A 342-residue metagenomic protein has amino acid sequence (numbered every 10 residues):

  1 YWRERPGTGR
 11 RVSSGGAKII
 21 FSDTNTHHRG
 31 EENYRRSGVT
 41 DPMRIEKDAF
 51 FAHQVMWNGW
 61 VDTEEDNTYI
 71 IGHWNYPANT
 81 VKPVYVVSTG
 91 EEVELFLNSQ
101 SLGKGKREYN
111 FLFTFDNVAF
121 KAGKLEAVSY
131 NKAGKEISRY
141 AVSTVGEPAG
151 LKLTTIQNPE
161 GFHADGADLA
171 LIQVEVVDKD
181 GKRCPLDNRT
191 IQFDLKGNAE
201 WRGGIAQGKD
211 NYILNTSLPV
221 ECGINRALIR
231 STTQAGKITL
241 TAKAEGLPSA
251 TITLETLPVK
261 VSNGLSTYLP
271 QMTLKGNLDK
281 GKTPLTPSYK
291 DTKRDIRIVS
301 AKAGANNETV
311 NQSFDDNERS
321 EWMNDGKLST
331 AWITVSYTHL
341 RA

Functional and structural regions predicted by a protein language model:
Y1-K106, F113-E136: Extended substrate-binding grooves/exosites of carbohydrate-active enzymes
V86-V87, A167-P185, L240-A242: Beta-strand-rich structural segments
F115-A119, T216-T233: Short, hydrophobic beta-strand segments
K135-T144, S249-L257: Edge beta-strands of extracellular beta-sandwich domains
V142-D165, P258-P287: Low-complexity, Pro/Ser/Thr- and charge-rich linker/hinge segments at domain boundaries
D194-G208, V261-L265: Short aromatic-acidic-glycine turn motif
L274-Y337: Disordered, acidic Ser/Thr/Pro-rich linker "stalks" and the adjacent N-terminal cap of the next globular domain
T338-A342: Conserved small/polar residues in nucleotide/adenosyl-binding loops
